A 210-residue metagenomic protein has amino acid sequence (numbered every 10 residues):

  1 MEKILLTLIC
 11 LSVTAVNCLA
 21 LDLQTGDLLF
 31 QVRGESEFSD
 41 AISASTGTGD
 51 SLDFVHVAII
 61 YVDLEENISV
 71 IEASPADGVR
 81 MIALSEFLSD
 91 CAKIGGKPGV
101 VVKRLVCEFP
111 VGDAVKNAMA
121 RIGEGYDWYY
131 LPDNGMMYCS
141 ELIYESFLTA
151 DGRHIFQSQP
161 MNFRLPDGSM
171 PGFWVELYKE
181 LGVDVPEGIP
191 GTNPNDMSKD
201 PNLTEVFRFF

Functional and structural regions predicted by a protein language model:
I4-T14: Sec-dependent N-terminal signal peptides
C18-A20: Boundary at the C-terminal end of the N-terminal hydrophobic targeting segment
T25-L29: Loop/turn positions that initiate beta-strands
R33-V101, Y126-N134: Glycine-rich catalytic cores of cysteine/serine-nucleophile enzymes that process amide/ester linkages in cell-envelope
G34, M119-G123, Y144-G152: Sec-exported extracytoplasmic/periplasmic mature domains
V55, V111-V115, M119, S140 (+1 more regions): Extracytoplasmic/secreted envelope proteins and their assembly/folding machinery, especially bacterial periplasmic
S89-G99, K103-G123: A structural motif
L131-F210: Activation targets extended, charge/polar-rich intrinsically disordered C-terminal tails
